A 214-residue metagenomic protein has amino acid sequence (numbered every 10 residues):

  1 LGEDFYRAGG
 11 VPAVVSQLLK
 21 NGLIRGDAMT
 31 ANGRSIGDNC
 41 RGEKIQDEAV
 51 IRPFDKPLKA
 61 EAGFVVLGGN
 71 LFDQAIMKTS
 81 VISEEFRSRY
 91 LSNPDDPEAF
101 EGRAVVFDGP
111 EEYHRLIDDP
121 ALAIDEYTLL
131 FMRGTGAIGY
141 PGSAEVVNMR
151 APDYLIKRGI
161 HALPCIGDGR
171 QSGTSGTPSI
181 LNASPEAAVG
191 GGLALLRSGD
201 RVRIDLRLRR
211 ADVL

Functional and structural regions predicted by a protein language model:
L1-A187, G191-L214: Catalytic or ion-coupling anion/metal-binding cores of large enzyme and transporter domains
